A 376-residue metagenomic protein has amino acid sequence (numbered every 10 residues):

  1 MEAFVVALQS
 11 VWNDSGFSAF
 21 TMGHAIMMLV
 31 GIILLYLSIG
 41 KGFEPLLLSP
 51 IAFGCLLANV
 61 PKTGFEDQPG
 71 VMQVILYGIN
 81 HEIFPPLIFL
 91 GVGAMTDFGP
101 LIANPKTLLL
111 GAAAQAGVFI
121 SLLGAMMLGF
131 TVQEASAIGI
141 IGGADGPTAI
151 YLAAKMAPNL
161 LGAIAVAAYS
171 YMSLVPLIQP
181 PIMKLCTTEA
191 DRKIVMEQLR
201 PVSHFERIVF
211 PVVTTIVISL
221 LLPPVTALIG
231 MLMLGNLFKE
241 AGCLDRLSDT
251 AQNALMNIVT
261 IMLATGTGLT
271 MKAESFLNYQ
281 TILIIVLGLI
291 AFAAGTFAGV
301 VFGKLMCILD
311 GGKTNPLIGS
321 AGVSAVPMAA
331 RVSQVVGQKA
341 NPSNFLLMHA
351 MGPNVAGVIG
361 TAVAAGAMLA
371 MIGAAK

Functional and structural regions predicted by a protein language model:
M1-G70: N-terminal alpha-helical transmembrane segments of multi-pass membrane transport and channel/translocase proteins
L34, L56-L57, G78-I102, G235-F238 (+1 more regions): Hydrophobic transmembrane alpha-helices of secondary-active transporters and Na+-translocating membrane complexes
I39-L48, F65-L76, M95-L110, L244-N253 (+3 more regions): Interfacial helix-loop-helix linkers and transmembrane-helix boundary segments in multi-pass membrane proteins
H81, F89-M95, L110-I120, G124 (+3 more regions): Alpha-helical membrane segments and immediately flanking helix-loop junctions that form or couple to the substrate/ion
L101-L122, A273-G299, A350-N354: Entry/N-cap segments of selected transmembrane alpha helices and their immediately preceding amphipathic helices
N159-L177, L287-G295, I318-A321: Alpha-helical transmembrane segments
S170-C243: Membrane-embedded hairpin module used as a gating/binding unit in multi-pass transport and secretion proteins
T215-F302: Transmembrane helical segments that form the transport core of multi-pass membrane transport proteins
